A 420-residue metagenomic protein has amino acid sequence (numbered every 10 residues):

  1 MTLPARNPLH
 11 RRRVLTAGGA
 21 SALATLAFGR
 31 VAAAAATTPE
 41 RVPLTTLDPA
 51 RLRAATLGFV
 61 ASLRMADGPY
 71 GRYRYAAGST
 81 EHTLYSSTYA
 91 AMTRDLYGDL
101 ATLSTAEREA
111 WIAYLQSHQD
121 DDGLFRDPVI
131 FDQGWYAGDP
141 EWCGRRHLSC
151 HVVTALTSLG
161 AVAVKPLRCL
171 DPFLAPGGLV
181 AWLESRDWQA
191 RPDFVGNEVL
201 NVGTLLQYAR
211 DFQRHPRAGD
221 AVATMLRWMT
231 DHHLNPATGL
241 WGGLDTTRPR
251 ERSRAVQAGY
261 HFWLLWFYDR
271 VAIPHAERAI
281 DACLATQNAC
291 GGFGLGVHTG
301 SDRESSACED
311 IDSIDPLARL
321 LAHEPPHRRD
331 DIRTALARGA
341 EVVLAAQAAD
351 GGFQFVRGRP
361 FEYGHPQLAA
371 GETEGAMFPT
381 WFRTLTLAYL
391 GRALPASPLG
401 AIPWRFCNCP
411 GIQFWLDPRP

Functional and structural regions predicted by a protein language model:
T2-A22: N-terminal secretory signal peptides and thylakoid transit peptides that target proteins across membranes
P4-N7, F28-L47: C-terminal segment of N-terminal export signals and the immediately downstream linker at the start of the mature
T37-S117, G134-R214, D220, G259 (+3 more regions): Terminal, non-catalytic domain-edge segments
Q119, H233-L234, Q287, Q347: Glutamine-centric residue-chemistry signal
D122-L124: C-terminal edge-of-domain segments
D127-V129: Ordered alpha/beta subdomains of enzyme catalytic regions
G196-H261: Loop-centered beta-sheet repeat module
T246-E304: Long, well-ordered mid-to-C-terminal structural blocks that present hydrophobic/aromatic surfaces
